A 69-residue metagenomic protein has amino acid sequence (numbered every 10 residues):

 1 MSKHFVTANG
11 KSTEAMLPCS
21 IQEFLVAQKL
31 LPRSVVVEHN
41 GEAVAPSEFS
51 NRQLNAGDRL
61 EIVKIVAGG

Functional and structural regions predicted by a protein language model:
M1-G68: Ubiquitin-like/PB1-type beta-grasp interaction modules and other compact soluble beta-rich domains
